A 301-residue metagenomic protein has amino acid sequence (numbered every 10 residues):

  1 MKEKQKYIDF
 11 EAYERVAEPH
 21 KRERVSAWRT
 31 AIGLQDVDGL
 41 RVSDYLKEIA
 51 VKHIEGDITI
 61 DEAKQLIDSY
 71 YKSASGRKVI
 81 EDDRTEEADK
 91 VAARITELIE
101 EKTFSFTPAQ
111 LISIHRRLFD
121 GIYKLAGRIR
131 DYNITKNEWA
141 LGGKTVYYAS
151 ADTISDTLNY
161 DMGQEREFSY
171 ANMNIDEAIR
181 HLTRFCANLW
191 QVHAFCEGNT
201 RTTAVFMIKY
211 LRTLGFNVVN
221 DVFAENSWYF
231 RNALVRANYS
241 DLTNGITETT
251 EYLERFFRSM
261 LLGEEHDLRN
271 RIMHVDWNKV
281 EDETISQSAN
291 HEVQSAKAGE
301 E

Functional and structural regions predicted by a protein language model:
M1-E301: FIC/Doc superfamily catalytic core
